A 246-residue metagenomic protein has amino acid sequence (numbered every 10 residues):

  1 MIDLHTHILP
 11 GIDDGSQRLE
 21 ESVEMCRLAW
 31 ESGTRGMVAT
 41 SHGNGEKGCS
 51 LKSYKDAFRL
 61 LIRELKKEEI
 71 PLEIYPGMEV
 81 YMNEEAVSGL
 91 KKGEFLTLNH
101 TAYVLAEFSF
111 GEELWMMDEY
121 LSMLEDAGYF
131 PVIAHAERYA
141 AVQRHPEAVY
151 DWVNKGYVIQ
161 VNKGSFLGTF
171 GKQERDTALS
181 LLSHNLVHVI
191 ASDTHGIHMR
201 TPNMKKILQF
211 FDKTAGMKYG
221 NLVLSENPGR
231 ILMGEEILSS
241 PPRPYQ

Functional and structural regions predicted by a protein language model:
M1-I70: An N-terminally biased module of ancient metal coordination in phosphate/nucleic-acid-related enzymes
I2-L4, V38-T40, Y75-M78, V132-A134 (+2 more regions): Active-site neighborhood of phospho(di)ester-bond hydrolases with catalytic His/Asp-centered motifs
H7-L9, D13, H42-G43, G77-N83 (+5 more regions): Active-site beta-loop-alpha junctions enriched in small/polar residues
I8-S16, E147-V153, V161-G164: Metallo-beta-lactamase
W30, E125, L182-S183: Non-catalytic positions within long, well-ordered alpha-helices that form the structural scaffold/packing of enzyme
C49-Q160, L238-S239, R243-Q246: Extended substrate/RNA-proximal surfaces in nucleic-acid metabolism proteins
L186-P202: Short acidic/histidine-rich active-site segments
K205-Q246: Mid-to-C-terminal alpha-helical segments outside catalytic/metal-binding sites
